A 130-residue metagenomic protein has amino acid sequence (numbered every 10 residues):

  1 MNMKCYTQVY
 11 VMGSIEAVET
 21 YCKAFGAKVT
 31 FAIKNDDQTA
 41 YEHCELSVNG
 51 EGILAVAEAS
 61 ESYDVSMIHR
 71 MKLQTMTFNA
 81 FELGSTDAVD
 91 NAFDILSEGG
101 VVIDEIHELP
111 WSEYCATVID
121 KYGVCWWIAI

Functional and structural regions predicted by a protein language model:
M1-M12, E19, K23-I119, I128-I130: Vicinal oxygen chelate
Y122: Ligand-binding pocket scaffold of soluble enzyme catalytic domains
